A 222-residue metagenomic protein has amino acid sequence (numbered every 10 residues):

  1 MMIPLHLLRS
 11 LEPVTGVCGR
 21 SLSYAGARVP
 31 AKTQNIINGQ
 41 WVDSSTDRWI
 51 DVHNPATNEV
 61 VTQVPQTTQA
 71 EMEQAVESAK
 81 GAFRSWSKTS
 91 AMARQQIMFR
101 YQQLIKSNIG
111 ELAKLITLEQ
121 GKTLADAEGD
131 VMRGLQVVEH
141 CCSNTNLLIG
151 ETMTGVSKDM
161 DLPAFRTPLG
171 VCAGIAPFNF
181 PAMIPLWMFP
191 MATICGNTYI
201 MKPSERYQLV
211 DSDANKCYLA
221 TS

Functional and structural regions predicted by a protein language model:
M2-Q63, Q96, G150-I175: Terminal low-complexity tails and localization/encapsulation signals of metabolic enzymes
T33, T57, T89, T117 (+2 more regions): Ser/Thr-centric signal marking residues that sit in or immediately flank functional binding/regulatory motifs
W41, F83-W86, F178, W187: Signature tryptophan residues that serve as conserved aromatic anchors
S45, M72, I109, A127 (+2 more regions): Alpha-helix N-cap/helix-start motif
D47, A91, T117, E128-G129 (+4 more regions): Proline- and acidic/polar-enriched loop/turn elements at helix boundaries
E59-I149, D159: Glycine-rich loop-to-alpha-helix module at the N-terminal edge of alpha/beta enzyme cores
G150-S222: Rossmann-like NAD(P) dinucleotide-binding subdomain of oxidoreductase/dehydrogenase enzymes
